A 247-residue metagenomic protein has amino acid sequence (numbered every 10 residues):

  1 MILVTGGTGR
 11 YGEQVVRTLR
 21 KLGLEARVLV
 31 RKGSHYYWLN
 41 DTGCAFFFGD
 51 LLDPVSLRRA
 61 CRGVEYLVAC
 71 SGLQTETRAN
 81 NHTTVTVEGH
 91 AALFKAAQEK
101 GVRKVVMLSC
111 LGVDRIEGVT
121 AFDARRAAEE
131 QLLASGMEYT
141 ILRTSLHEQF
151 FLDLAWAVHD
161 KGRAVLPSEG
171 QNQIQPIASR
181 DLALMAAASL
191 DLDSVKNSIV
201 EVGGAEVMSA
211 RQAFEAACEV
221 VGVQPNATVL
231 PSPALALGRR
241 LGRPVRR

Functional and structural regions predicted by a protein language model:
M1-L24: N-terminal Rossmann NAD(P)H-binding glycine-rich loop of SDR-like oxidoreductase domains
R31-E99, D114: NAD(P)H-binding glycine-rich loop region in Rossmannoid oxidoreductase-like domains and their noncatalytic homologs
L73-D160: Glycine-/Pro-rich loop/turn segments that contact NAD(P) or position catalytic residues in Rossmann-like domains
F150-A157, S189-V200, V223-P225: Glycine/proline-rich active-site loop of Rossmann-fold NAD(P)-dependent oxidoreductases
P167-L190, S198: Substrate-positioning beta->alpha
P167-N172, S198-V207, C218-G222, L230-S232: Glycine-rich Rossmann NAD(P)(H)-binding loop
Q212-R247: Terminal hydrophobic/aromatic helix or amphipathic segment near a protein terminus
